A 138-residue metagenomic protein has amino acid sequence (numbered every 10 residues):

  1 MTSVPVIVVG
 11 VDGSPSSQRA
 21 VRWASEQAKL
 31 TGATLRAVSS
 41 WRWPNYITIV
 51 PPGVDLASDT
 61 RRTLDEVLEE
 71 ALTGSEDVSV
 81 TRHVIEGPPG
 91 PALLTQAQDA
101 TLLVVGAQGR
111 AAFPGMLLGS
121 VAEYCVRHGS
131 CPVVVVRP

Functional and structural regions predicted by a protein language model:
M1-S3, S16, L30, L72-V105: Structural beta-alpha unit
T2-V54: Small/aliphatic-rich secondary-structure junction motif
R36-V38, T81-I85, V134: General small-molecule cofactor/ligand-binding pocket signal
S39, G106-Q108, R137-P138: Short secondary-structure boundary segments
P52-T63: A short acidic, glycine-rich active-site loop that binds or catalyzes chemistry on phosphate/adenosine moieties
L64-L72: A conserved short alpha-helical segment within the catalytic HATPase_c
L102-R127: Glycine-rich, Arg-bearing micro-motifs that act as flexible, cationic patches
H128-R137: Short, acidic/small-residue loops that bind anionic groups at enzyme active sites
